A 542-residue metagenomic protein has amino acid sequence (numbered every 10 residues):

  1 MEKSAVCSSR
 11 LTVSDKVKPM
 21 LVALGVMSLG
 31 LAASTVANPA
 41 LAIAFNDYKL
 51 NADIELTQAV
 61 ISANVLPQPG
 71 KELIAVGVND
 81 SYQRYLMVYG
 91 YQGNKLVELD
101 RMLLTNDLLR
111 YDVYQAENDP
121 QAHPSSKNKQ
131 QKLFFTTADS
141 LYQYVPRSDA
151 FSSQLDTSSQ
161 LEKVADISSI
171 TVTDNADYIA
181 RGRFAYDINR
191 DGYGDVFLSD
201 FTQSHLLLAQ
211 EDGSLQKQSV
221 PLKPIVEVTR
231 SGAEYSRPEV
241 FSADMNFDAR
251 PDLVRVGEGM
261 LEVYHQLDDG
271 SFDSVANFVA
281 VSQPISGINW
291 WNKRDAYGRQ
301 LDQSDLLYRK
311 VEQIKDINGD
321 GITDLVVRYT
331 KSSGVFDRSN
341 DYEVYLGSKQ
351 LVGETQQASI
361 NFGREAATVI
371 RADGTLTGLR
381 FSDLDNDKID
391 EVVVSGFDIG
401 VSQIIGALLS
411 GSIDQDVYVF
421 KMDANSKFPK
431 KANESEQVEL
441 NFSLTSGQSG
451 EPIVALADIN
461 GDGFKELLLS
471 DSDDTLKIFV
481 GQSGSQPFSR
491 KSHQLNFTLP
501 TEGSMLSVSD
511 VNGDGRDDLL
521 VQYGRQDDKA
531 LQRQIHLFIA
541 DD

Functional and structural regions predicted by a protein language model:
M1-K16: N-terminal secretory signal peptides that target proteins for export/translocation
S8-L11, L31, V511: Generic alpha-helical structural signal
R10-V13, V22, F134: Intrinsic-disorder-associated interaction segments
K16, S34-V36: Intrinsic disorder/low-complexity segments in short proteins, especially the signal peptide and propeptide regions
V22-S34: Bacterial N-terminal signal peptides
A37-D542: Beta-propeller-forming repeat regions
